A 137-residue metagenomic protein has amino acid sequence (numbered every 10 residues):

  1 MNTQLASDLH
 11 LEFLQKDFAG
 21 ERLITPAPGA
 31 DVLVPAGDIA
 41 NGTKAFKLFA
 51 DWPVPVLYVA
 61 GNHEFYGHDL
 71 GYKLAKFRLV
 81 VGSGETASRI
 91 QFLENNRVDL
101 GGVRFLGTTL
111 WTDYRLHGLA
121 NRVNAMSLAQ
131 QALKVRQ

Functional and structural regions predicted by a protein language model:
M1-L57, F65-Y72: N-terminal active-site segment of His-dependent metallophosphoesterases
M1-Q4, R97-G107: Beta-strand-turn-beta hairpins that frame and shape the catalytic cleft of phosphate-ester-processing enzymes
N2, P55, R89-Q91, R104: Conserved beta-strand segments of alpha/beta enzyme cores
H10-L11, E64, V98, L110-D113: Short, solvent-exposed loop/turn segments at secondary-structure junctions
F13-Q15, G102, R115: Solvent-exposed, flexible loop/coil residues
G37, A60, T108: Glycine-rich, N-terminal phosphate-binding loop of Rossmann-like dinucleotide-binding domains
V59, E64-V98: Ligand-binding grooves and catalytic loops that recognize ribose/phosphate and carbohydrate rings, and esterified lipid
L106-Q137: Active-site-proximal loop/helix segment associated with metal-binding centers of metalloenzymes
